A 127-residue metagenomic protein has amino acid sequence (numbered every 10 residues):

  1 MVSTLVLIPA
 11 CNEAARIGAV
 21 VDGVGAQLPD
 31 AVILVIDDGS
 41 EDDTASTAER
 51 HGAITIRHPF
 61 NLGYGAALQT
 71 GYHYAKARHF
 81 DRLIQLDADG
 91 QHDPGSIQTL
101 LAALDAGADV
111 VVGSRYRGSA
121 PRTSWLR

Functional and structural regions predicted by a protein language model:
S3-L5: Cell-envelope/extracellular polymer assembly enzymes that use nucleotide-activated donors
I8, V21, D30-S40, I56: Short beta-strand/loop segment that forms part of the nucleotide-sugar
N12-A26: Short, well-formed alpha-helical segments that are part of the catalytic scaffolds of diverse glycosyltransferases
E13-R16, S40, D93: Donor nucleotide-sugar binding loop of glycosyltransferases
P29, H51-G52: Short, structured coil segments at secondary-structure junctions
D37-A45, G90: A conserved acidic beta->alpha catalytic loop
I54, H58-A77, Q91-R127: Acceptor/aglycone-binding surface of glycosyltransferases and processive sugar-polymer synthases
F80-Q91: Short beta-strand-to-loop acidic/aromatic patch adjacent to the donor-nucleotide binding site
